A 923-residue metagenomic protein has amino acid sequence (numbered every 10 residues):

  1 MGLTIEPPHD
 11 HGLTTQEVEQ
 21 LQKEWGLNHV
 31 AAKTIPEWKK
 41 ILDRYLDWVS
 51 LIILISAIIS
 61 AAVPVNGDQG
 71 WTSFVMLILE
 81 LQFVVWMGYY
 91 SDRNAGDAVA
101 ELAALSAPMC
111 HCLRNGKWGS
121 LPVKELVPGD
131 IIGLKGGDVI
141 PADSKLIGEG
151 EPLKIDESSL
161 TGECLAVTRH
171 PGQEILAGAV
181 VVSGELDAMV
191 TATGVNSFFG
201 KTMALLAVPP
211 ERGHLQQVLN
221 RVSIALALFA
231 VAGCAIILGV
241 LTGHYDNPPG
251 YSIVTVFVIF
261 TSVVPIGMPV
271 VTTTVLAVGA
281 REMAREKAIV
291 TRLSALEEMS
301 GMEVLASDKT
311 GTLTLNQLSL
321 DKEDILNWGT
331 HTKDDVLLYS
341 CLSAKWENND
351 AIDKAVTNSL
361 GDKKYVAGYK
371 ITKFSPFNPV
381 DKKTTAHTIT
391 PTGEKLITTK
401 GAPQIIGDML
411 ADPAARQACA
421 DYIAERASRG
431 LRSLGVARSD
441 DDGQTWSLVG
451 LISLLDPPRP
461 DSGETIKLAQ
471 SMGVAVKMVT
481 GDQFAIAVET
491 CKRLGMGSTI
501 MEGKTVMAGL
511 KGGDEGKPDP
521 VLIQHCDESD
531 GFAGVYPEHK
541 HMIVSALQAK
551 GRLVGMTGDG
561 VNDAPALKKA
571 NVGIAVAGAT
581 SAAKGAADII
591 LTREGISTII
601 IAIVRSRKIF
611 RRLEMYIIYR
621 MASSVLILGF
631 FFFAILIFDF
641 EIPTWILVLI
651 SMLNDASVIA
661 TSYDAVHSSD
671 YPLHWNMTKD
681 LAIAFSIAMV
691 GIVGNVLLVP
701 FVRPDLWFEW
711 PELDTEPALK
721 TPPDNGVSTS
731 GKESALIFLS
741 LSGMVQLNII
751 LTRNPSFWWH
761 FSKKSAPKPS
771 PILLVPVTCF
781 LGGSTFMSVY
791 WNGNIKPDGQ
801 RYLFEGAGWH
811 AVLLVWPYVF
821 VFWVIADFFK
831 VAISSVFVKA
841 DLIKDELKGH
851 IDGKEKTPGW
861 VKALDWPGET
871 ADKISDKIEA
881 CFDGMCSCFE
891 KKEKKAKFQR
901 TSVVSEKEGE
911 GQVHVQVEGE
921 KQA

Functional and structural regions predicted by a protein language model:
M1-W118, K124-V127, I132-I140, K145-K154 (+12 more regions): Non-lumenal N-terminal regulatory segments of integral membrane proteins
L27-I58, W118-G119, H170, E174 (+7 more regions): Soluble-to-membrane junctions at the N-terminal ends of transmembrane alpha-helices in multi-pass ion-transporting
L51, I55-M76, L228-V264, A277 (+5 more regions): Helix-interface capping motifs at the ends of transmembrane segments in multi-pass membrane proteins
V75-A107, R114, P210-S307, I452 (+6 more regions): Hydrophobic alpha-helical transmembrane segments
F83, M87-G88, N115-K117, T191-G194 (+13 more regions): Conserved beta-strand/loop elements of the cytosolic catalytic core of P-type E1-E2 ATPases, chiefly in the P-domain
I237, V270, L276-V278, N348 (+2 more regions): Membrane-embedded transport module
E298-L448, L454, K467, V476-M496 (+3 more regions): Cytosolic catalytic regions of ATP/NTP-dependent phosphoryl-transfer enzymes
V699, R703-I874, I878-C888: C-terminal transmembrane module of polytopic membrane proteins
